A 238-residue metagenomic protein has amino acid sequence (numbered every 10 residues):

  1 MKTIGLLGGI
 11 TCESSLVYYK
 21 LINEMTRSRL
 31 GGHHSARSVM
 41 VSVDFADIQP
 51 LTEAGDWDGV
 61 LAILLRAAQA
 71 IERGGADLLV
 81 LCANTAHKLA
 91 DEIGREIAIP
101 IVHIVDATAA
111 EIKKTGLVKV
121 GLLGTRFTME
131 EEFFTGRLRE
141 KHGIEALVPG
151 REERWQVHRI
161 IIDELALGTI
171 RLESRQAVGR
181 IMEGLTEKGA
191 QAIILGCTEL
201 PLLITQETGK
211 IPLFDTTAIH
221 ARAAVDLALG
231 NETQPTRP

Functional and structural regions predicted by a protein language model:
M1-P238: Non-catalytic structural scaffold of enzyme domains
